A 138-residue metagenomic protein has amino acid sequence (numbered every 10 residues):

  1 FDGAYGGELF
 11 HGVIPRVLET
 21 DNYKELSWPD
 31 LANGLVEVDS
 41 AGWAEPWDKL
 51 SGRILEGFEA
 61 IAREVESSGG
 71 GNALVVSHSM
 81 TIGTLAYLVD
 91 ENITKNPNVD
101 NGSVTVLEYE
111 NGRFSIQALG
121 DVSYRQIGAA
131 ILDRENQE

Functional and structural regions predicted by a protein language model:
F1-E19, D48, R63-E64, S68-G71 (+1 more regions): Acidic, low-complexity terminal tails and accessory targeting/binding regions of phosphate-metabolizing enzymes
P15-K49: Short glycine/proline- and acidic residue-enriched helix-loop micro-motifs that form flexible lids or anion-recognition
L26-A32, A60-E66, G71-V75: Short low-complexity stretches enriched in small and charged residues
D39-S68: A mid-sequence, solvent-exposed acidic-amphipathic segment
G52, V76-S77: Short beta-strand scaffold positions
